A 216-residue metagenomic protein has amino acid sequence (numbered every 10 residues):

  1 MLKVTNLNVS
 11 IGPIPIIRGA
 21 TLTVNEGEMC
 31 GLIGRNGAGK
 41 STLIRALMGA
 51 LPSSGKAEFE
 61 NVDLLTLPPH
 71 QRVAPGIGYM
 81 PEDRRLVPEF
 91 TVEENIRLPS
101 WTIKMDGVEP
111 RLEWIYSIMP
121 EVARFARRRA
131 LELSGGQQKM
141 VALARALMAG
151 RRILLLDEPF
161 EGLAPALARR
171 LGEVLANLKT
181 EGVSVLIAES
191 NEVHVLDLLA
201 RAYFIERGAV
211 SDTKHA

Functional and structural regions predicted by a protein language model:
L2-A216: Glycine-rich phosphate-binding loops of nucleotide-dependent enzymes
